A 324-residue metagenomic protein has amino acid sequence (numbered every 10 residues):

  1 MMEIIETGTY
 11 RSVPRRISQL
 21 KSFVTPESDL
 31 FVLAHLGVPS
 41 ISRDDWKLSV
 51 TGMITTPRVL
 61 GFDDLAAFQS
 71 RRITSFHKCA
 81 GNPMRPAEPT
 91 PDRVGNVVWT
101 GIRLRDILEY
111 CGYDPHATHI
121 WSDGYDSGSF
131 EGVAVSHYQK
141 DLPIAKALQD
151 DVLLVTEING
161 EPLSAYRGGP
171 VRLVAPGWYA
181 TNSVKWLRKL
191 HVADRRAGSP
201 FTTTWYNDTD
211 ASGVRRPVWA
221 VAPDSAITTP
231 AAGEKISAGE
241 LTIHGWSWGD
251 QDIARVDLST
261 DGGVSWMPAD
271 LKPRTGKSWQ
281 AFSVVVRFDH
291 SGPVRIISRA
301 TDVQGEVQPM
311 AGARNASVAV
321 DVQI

Functional and structural regions predicted by a protein language model:
M1-I324: Structured, non-membrane catalytic/scaffold regions adjacent to prosthetic-group chemistry
